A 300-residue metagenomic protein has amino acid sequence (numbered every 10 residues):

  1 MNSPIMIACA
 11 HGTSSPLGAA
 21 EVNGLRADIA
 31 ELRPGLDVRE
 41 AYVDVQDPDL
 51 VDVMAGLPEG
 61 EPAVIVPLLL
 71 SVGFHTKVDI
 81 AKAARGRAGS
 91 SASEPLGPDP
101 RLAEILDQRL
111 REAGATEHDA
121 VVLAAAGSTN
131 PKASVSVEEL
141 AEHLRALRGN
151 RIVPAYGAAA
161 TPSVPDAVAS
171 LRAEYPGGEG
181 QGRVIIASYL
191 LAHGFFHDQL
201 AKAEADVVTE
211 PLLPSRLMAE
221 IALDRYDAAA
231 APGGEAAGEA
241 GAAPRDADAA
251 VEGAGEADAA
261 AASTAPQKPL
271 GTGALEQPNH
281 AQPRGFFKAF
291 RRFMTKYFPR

Functional and structural regions predicted by a protein language model:
M1-R300: Active-site-proximal alpha-helix that buttresses catalytic centers in soluble enzyme cores
